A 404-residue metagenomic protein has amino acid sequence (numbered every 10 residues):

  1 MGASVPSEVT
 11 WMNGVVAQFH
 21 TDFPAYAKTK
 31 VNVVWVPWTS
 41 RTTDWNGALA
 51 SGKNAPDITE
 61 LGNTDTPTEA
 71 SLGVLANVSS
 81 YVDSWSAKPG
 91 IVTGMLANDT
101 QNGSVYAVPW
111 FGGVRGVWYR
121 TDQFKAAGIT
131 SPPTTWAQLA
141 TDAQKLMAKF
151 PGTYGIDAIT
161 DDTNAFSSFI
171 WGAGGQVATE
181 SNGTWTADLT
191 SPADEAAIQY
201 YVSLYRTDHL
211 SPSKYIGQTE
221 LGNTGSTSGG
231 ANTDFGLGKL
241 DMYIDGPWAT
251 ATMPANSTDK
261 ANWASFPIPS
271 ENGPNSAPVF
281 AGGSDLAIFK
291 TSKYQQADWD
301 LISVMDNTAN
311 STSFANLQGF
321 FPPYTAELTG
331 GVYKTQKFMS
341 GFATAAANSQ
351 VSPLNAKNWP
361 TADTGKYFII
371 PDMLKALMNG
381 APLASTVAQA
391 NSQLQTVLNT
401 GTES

Functional and structural regions predicted by a protein language model:
M1-S71, W85-S86, N272-P274, P382-S385 (+1 more regions): Conserved N-terminal structural module of periplasmic/extracytoplasmic solute-binding proteins
T39-D44, Q176-N256, Q296, T386: Extracytoplasmic ligand-binding clamshell segments of periplasmic binding protein
G47-A48, A55-T59, A87-Q123, Y154 (+2 more regions): A structural signal for short loop-to-beta-strand junctions that line the ligand-binding cleft of periplasmic/secreted
G62-V114, F169, A264, V332-K337: Hinge/lid segment of periplasmic solute-binding proteins
L96-A97, A315-G365, E403: Long, aromatic- and glycine/proline-rich binding clefts that accommodate carbohydrate-like moieties
N102-W110, R115, A137-V202, R206 (+2 more regions): Extracytoplasmic/periplasmic solute-binding protein
K125, A148, S349-S404: Conserved C-terminal helix/tail region of periplasmic/extracytoplasmic solute-binding proteins
A127, R206-S211, P254-F320: Extracytoplasmic/periplasmic substrate-recognition and gating elements
